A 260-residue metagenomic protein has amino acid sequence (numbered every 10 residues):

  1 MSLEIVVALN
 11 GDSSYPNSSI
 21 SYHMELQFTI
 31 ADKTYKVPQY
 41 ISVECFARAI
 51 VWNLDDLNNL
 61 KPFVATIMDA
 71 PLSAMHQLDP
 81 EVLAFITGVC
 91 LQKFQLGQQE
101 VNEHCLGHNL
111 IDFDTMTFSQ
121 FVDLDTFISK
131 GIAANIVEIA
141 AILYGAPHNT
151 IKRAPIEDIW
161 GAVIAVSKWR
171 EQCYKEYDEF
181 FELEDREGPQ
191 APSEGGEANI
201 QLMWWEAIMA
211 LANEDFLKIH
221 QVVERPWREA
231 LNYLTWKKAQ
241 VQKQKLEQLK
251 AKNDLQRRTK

Functional and structural regions predicted by a protein language model:
S2-Q256, K260: An amphipathic, hydrophobic-aromatic interaction surface with interspersed Lys/Arg that forms lipid/phosphate-bearing
